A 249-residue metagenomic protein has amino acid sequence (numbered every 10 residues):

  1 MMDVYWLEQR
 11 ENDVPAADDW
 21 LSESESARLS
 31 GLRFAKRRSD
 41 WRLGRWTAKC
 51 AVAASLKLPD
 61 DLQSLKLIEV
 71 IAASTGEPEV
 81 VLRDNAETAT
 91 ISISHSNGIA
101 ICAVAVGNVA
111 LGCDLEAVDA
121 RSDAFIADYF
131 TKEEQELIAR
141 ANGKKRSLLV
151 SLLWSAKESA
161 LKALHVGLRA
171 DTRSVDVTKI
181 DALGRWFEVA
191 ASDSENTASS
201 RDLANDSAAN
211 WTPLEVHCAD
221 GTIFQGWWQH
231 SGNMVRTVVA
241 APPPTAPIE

Functional and structural regions predicted by a protein language model:
M1-E249: Core catalytic alpha/beta fold that binds nucleotide/phospho-ligands
